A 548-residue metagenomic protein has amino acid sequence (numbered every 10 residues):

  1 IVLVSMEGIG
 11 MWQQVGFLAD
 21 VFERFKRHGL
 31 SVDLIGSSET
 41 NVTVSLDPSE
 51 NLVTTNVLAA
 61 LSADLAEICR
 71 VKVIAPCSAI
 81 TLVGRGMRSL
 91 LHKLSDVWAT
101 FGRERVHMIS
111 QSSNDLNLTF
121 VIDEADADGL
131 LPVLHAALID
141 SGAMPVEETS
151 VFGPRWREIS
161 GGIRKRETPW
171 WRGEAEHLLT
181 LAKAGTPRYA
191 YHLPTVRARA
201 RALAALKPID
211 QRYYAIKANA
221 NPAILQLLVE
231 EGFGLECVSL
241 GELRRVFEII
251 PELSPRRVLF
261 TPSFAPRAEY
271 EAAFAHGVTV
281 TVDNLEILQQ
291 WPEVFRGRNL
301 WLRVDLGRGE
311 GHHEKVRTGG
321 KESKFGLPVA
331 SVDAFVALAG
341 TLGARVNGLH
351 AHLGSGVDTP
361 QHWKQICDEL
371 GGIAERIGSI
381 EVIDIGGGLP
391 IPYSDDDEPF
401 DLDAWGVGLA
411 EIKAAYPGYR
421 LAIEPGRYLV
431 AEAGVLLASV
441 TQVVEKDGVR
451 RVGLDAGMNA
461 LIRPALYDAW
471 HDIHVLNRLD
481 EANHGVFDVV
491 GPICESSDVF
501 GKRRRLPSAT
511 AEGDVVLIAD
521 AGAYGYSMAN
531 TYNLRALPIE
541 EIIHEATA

Functional and structural regions predicted by a protein language model:
I1, I9-M11, E39-T40, S49-N51 (+14 more regions): Short, glycine-/Ser/Thr-/acidic-enriched flexible segments
I1-S160: A conserved regulatory-domain signal marking ACT and ACT-like small-molecule sensing domains and adjacent regulatory
F17-L18, L46, L94, I122 (+11 more regions): Short acidic, glycine/serine/threonine-rich loops at helix termini
E148-G297, E322, T341-R345, E375 (+2 more regions): A charged N-terminal "starter" segment
A175-H177, R420-A548: Charged (often Lys/Glu-rich) extended helix/loop segments that serve as interaction or gating elements
P194, A215-N221, V238-E242, S263-A265 (+9 more regions): Active-site beta-loop-alpha junctions enriched in small/polar residues
L306-K446, V499, L506, N533-R535: Active-site loop/helix belt of alpha/beta enzymes
